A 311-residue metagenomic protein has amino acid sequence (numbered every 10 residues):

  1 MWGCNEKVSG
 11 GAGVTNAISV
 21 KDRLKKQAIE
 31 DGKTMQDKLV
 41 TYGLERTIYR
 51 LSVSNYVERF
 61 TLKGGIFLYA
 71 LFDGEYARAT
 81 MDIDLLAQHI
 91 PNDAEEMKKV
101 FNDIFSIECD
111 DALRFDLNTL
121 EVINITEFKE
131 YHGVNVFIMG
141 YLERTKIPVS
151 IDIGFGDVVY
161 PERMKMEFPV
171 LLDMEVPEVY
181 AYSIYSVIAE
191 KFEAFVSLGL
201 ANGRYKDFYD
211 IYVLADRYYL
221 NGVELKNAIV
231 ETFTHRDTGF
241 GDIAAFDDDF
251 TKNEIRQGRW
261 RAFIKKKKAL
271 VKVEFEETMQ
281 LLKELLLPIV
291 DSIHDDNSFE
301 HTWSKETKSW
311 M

Functional and structural regions predicted by a protein language model:
W2-F60, Y69-A79, I83, A87-M311: Structured mid-to-C-terminal alpha-helical surface segments
